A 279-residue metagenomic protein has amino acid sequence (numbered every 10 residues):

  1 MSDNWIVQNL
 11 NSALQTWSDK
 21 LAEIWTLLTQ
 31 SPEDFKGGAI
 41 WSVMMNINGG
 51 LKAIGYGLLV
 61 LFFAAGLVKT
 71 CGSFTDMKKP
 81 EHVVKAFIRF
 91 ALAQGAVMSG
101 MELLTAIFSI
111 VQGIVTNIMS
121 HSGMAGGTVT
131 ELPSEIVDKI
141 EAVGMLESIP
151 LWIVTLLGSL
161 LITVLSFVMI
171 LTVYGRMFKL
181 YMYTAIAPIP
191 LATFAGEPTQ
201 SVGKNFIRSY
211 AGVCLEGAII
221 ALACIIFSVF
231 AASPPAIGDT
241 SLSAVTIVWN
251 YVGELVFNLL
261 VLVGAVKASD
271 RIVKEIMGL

Functional and structural regions predicted by a protein language model:
M1-L10, P80-E102, G203-C214: Alpha-helical transmembrane segments and their helix-start/interface "positive-inside/aromatic belt" motifs in integral
M1-L58: Binding/recognition "hotspot" determinant
M44-K52, V84-I88, L92, E141-M145 (+4 more regions): Alpha-helical membrane-interface segments at transmembrane helix boundaries
I47-I54, F90-Q94, L171-Y174, Y181 (+2 more regions): Loop-to-transmembrane-helix entry motif
A53-A65, L157, L161-T163, L180: Hydrophobic alpha-helical transmembrane segments
L58-Q94, I186-Q200: Hydrophobic transmembrane alpha-helix segments characteristic of membrane transport and insertion machinery
A93-I186, I220, C224-G278: Non-cytosolic segments of integral membrane proteins
L191-R208, I272-I276: Alpha-helical transmembrane segments
